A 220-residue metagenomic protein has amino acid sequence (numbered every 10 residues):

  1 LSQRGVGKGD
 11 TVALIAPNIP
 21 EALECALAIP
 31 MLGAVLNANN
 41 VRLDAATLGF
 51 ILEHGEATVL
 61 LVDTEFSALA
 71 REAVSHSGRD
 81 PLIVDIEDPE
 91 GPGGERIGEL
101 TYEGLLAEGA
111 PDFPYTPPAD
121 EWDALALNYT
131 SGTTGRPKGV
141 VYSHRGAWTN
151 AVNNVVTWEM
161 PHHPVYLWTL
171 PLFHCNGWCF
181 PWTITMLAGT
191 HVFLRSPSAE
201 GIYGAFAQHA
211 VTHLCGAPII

Functional and structural regions predicted by a protein language model:
Q3-R4, E24-L27, M31-G104: Structural core segment of the AMP-binding/adenylate-forming
V12-L14: Gly/Thr-rich phosphate-binding loop signature of adenosyl cofactor/nucleotide-binding cores
A16-L27, R42-A46, T169-L187, P197: Conserved coil-to-alpha-helix start sites within the AMP-binding
P17, V62-R71, L170, P197-S198 (+1 more regions): Adenylate-forming
G33, T133, A188: Conserved G/P- and acidic residue-centered "switch" motifs that form tight phosphate/ATP-binding loops in soluble
G98-E99, E108-Y129, R136, E159-V165: Conserved pre-ATP/AMP-binding loop-to-beta segment of ANL
L125-T149: Conserved AMP-binding A3 loop
W148-V165, F173-H213, I219: Conserved AMP-binding/adenylation subdomain of ANL enzymes
